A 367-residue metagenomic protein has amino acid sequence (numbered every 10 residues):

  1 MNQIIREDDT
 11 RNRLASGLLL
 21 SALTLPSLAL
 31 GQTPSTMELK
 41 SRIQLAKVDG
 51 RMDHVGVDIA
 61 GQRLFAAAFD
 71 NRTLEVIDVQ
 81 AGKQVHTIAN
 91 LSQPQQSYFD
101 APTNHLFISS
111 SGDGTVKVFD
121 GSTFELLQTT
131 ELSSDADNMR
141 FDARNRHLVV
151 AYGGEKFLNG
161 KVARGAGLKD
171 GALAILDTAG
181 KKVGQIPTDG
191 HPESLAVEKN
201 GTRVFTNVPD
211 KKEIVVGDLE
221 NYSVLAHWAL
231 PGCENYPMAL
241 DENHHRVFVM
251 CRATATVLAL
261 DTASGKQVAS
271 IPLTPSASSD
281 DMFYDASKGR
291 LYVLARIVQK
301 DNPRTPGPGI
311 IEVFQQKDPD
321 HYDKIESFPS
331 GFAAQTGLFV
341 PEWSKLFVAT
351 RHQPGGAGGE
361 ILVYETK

Functional and structural regions predicted by a protein language model:
M1, L14, L28-L30: Classical N-terminal targeting signals for secretion and organelle import
Q3-L18: Bacterial N-terminal signal peptides that target proteins for export
I4-R6, L25, S35, Q44: Helix-centric, low-specificity signal for extended rod-like, repetitive segments
S16-S27: Bacterial N-terminal signal peptides
L30-K367: Predominantly soluble domains enriched in secretory-pathway, periplasmic, or organellar proteins
